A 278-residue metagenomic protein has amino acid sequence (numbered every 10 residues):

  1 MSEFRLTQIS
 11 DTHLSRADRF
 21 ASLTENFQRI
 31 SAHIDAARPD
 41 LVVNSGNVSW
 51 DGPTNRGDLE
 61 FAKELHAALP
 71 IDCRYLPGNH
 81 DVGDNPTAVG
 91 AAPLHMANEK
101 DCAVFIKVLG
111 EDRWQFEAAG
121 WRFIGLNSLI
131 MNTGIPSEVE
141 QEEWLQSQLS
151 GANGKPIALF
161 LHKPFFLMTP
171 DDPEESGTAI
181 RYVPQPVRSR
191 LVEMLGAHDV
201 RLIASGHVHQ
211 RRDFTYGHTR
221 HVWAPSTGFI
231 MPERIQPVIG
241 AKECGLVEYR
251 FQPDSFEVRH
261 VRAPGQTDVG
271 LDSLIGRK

Functional and structural regions predicted by a protein language model:
M1, L202, G245-K278: A short C-terminal boundary segment appended to hydrolase-like catalytic domains
M1-E60, L65: N-terminal active-site segment of His-dependent metallophosphoesterases
E3-R16, G120-I130, A158-F160, T219-S226 (+1 more regions): Active-site-proximal beta-strand elements of phosphoester/diester hydrolases
L6-Q8, V42-N44, Y75, L159 (+1 more regions): Residue-level marker for buried hydrophobic side chains located in beta-strands that build the well-ordered beta-sheet
D11, G46-N47, G78-N79, H162 (+1 more regions): Active-site glycine-centered loops adjacent to acidic/histidine catalytic or metal-binding residues that shape
F20-A21, N85-A91, M96, T169-E174 (+3 more regions): Short aromatic-enriched loop/helix-cap "lid" or pocket-rim segments at secondary-structure transitions that line
S31-L41, I124, G134-V222, S255-E257 (+1 more regions): His/acidic metal-ligating clusters that form di-metal
T54-P156, V183-A197, G217, P225-F229 (+1 more regions): Extended active-site neighborhood of metal-dependent phosphoesterases/phosphodiesterases
